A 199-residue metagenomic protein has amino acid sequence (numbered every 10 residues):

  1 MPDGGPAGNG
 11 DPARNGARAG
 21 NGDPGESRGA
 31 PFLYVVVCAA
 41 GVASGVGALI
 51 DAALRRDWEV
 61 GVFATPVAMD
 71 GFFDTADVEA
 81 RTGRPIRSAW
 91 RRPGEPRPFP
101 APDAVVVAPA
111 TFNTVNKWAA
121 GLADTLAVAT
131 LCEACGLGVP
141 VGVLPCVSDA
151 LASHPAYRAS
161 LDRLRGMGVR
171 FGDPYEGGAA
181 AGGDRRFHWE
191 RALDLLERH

Functional and structural regions predicted by a protein language model:
P2-D11, N15-H199: A cross-family phosphate/adenosyl-ligand binding-site feature
